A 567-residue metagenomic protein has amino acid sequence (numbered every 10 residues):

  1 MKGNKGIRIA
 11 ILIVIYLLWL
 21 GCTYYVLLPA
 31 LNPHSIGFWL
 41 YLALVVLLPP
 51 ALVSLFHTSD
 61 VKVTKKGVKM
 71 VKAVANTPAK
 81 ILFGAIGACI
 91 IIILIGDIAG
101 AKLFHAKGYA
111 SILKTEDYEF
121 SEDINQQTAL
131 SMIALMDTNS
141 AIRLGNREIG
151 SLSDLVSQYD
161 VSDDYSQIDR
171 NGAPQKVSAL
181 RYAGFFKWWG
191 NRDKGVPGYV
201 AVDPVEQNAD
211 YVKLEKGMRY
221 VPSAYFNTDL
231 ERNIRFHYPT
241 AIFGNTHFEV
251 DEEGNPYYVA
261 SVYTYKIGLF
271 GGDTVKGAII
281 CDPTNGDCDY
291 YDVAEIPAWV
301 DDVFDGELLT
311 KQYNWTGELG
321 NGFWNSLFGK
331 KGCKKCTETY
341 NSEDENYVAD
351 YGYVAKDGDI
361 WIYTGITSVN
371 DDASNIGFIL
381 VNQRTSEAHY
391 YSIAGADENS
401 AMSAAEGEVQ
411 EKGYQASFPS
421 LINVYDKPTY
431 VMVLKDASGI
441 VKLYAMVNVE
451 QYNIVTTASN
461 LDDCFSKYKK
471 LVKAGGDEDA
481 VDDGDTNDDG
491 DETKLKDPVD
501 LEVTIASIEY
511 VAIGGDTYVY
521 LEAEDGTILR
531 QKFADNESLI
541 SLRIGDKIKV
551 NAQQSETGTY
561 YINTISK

Functional and structural regions predicted by a protein language model:
N4-K567: Soluble extracytoplasmic regions of secretory-pathway and membrane proteins
